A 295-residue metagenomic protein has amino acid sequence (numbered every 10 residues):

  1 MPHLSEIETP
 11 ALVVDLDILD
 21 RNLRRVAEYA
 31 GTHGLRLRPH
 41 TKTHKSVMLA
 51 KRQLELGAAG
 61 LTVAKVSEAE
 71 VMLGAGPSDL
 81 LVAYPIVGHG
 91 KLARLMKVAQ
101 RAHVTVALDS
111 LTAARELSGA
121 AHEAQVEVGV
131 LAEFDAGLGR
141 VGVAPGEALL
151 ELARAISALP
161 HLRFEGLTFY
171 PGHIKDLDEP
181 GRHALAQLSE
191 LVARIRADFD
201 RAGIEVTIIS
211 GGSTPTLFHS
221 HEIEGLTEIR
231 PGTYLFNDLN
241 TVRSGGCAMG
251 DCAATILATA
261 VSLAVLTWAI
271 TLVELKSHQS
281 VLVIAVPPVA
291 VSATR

Functional and structural regions predicted by a protein language model:
M1-V14: Generic N-terminal amphipathic, Lys/Arg-enriched alpha-helix
A11, D20-T32, H44-E55, V66: N-terminal capping/small domains of soluble enzymes
D20, K91, L272: Expand to "…catalyze enediolate/carbanion chemistry for C-C bond making/breaking, isomerization, decarboxylation
V26, T32, V82-P85, L191-R201: Alpha-helix-loop-beta-strand connector modules within alpha/beta enzyme cores
H40-K175: Active-site-proximal beta-alpha core segment in soluble small-molecule metabolic enzymes
G129, D135-A248: Active-site loop/helix belt of alpha/beta enzymes
N237-A269, V273, R295: Charged (often Lys/Glu-rich) extended helix/loop segments that serve as interaction or gating elements
A269, V273-A293: Short amphipathic, helix-prone segments within low-complexity/disordered or flexible regions
